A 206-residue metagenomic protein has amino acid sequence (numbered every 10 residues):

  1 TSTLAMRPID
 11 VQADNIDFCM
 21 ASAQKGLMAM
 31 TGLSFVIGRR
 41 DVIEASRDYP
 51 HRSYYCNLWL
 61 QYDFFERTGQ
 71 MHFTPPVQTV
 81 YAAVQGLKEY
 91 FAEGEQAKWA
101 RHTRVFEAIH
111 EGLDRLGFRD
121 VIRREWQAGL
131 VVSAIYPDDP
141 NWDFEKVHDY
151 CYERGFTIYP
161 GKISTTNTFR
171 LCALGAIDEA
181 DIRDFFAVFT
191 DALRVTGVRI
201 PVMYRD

Functional and structural regions predicted by a protein language model:
T1-V11: Catalytic PLP-binding core of fold-type I/II PLP enzymes
V11-Q24: Conserved active-site segment immediately N-terminal to the catalytic lysine that forms the internal aldimine
Q24-G112: Active-site C-terminal subdomain of aminotransferase-like
E93-R101, R115-R124, Y159-I163, G197-R205: Flexible, glycine/charged-enriched surface loops at secondary-structure junctions
R119-Y150: Conserved PLP-binding catalytic core of the aspartate aminotransferase-like
F144-Y152, F185-T190: Short amphipathic alpha-helices in soluble, non-transmembrane regions that often serve as interface/regulatory elements
R154-R170: Conserved PLP cofactor-binding pocket of PLP-dependent enzymes
F169-D206: PLP-dependent enzyme catalytic core of the Aspartate aminotransferase-like
